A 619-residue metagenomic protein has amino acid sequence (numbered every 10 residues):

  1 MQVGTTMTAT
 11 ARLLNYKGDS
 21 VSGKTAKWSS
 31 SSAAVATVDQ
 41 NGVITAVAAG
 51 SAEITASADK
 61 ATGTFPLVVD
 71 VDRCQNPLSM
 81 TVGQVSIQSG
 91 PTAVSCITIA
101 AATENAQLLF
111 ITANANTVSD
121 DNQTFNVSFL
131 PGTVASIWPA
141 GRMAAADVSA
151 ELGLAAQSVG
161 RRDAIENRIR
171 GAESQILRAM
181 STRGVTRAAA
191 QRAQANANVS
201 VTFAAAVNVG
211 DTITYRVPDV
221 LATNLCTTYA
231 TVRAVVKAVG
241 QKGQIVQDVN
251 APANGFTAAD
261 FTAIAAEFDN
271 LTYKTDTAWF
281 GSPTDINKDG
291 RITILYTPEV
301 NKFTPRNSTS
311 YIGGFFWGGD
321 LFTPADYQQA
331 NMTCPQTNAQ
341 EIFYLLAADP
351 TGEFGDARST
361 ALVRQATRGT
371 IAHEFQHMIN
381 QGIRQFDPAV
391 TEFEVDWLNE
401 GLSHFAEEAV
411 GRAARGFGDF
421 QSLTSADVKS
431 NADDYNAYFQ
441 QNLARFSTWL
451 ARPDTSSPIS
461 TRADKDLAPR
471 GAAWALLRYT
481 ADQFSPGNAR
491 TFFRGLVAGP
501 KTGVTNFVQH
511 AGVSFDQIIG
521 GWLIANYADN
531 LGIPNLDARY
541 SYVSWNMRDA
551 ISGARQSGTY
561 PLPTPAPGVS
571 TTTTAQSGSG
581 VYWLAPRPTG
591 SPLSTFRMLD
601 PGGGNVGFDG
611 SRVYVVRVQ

Functional and structural regions predicted by a protein language model:
M1-M80: Extracytoplasmic soluble-region selector
K27-S29, T293-P298, L496-A498: Extended hydrophobic secondary-structure segments that form protein cores and membrane-embedded regions
D72-A259, A263-E267, L271, T275-W279 (+4 more regions): Zymogen propeptides/activation segments of proteases
D72-V94, G499-Q619: Beta/coil-rich, acidic/histidine-enriched accessory regions frequently appended to metallopeptidases
Q241-V395, L402, A406, R412-G416 (+1 more regions): Juxtacatalytic substrate-recognition/specificity segment
F375-Q381, S403, P469-G487: Alpha-helical scaffold elements that line and support the substrate/ligand-binding pocket of soluble hydrolases
T391-A473, V497-N526: Acidic/His/Gly-enriched intrinsically disordered linker/tail segments that often contain short helix/coil "MoRF-like"
A413-D419, Q483-F492: Structural helix-adjacent loops and short alpha-helical linkers that scaffold large soluble proteins
